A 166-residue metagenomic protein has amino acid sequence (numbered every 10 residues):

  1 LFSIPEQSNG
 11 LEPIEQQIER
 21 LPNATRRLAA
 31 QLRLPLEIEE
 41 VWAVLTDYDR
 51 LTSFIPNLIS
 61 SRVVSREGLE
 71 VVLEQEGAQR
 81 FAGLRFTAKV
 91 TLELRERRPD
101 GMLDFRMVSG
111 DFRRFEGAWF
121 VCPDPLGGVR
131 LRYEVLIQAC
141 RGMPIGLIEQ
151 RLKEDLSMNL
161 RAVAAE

Functional and structural regions predicted by a protein language model:
L1-E70: Hydrophobic ligand-binding cavity/cleft-lining segments
L21, T52, R62-S109, R161-E166: Glycine-rich portal/gate segments that line the openings of hydrophobic small-molecule binding cavities
R27-A29, F86-T91, R113-A118: Short, surface-exposed coil-to-beta transition loops
R33-E37, E76-R80, R95-R97, V108 (+2 more regions): Solvent-exposed residues in well-ordered beta-strands and their adjoining turns, especially edge/terminal strands
E37-A43, F86, I148-D155, N159: Short amphipathic alpha-helical segments
E40-W42, L73, G83-R85, F115 (+1 more regions): Short acidic, gly/pro-rich beta-turn/loop elements at beta-sheet edges and active-site/ligand-binding grooves
V41-L45, L51, L94, L131-Y133 (+1 more regions): Hydrophobic pocket/interface hotspot
R106-E154, M158: Beta-strand/loop substructures that line and gate deep hydrophobic ligand-binding cavities in soluble
